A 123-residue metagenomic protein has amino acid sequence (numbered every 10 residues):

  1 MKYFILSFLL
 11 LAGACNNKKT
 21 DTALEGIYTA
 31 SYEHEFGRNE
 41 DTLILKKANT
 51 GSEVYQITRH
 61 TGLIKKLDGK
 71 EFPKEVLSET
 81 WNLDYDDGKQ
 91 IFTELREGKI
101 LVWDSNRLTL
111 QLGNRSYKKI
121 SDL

Functional and structural regions predicted by a protein language model:
M1-S7: Sec-dependent signal peptide recognition, specifically the positively charged N-region followed immediately by
A12-A14: C-terminal motif of bacterial Sec signal peptides marking the signal peptidase cleavage site
N16-K18: Bacterial signal peptide processing site
A23-N39, Y117: Tryptophan-anchored aromatic micro-motifs
E35-E40, Y55-N106: Contiguous, well-ordered beta-strand patches that form the walls/edges of small beta-barrel/beta-sandwich domains
K47-E53: A short, structured loop/turn motif at beta-sheet edges
D104-L123: C-terminal partner/receptor-binding element of secreted or periplasmic proteins
